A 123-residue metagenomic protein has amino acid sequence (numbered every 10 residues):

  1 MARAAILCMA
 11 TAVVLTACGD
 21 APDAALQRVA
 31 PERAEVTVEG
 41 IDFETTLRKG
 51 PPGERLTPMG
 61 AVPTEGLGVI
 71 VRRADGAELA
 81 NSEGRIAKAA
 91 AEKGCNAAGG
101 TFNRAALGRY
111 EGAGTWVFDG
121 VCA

Functional and structural regions predicted by a protein language model:
M1-A21: Sec-dependent bacterial lipoprotein signal peptides
A4, T11-A12, V36, G68-V69 (+1 more regions): Residue-level marker of intrinsically disordered, low-complexity segments enriched for small/polar residues
I6-L7, R28, L79: Generic detector of short alpha-helix boundary/capping microenvironments and adjacent low-complexity segments
C8, L26, E35, Y110-G112: Generic marker of residues within folded, mature protein domains
A24-A25, T101: Secreted/processed peptides and extracellular or luminal domains of membrane proteins
L26-R48: Post-signal peptide N-terminal segment of mature Sec-exported envelope proteins
F43, R48-A123: Intrinsically disordered, glycine/charged-rich N-terminal periplasmic/extracytoplasmic linker segments that lie
